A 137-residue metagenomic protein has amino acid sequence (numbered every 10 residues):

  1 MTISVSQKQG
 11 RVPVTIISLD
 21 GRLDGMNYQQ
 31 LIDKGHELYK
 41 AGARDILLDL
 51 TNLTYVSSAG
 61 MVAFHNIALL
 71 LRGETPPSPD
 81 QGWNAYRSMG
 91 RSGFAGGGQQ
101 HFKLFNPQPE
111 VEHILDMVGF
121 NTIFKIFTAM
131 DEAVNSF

Functional and structural regions predicted by a protein language model:
M1-S18, L23: Short beta-strand/loop segment at the start of cytosolic alpha/beta domains
G25-I123: Amphipathic alpha-helical interaction surfaces in cytosolic regulatory modules
F124-A129: Short acidic-hydrophobic, aromatic-tinged amphipathic segments that line or gate anion-handling sites
